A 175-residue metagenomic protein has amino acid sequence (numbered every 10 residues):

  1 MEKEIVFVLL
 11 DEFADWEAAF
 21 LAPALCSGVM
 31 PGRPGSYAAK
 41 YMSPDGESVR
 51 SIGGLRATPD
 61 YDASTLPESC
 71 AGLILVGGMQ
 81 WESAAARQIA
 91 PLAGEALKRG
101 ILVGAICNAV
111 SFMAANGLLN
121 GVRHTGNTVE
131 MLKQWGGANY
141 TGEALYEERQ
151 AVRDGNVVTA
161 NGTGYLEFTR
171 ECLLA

Functional and structural regions predicted by a protein language model:
E2-A14, F20, S27-D45, D60-G104 (+1 more regions): Active-site-adjacent pocket-lining segments in enzyme domains
E47-V49: Mixed-charge, low-complexity segments
I52-D60: Short gly/ser/thr-rich secondary-structure transition/capping motifs
